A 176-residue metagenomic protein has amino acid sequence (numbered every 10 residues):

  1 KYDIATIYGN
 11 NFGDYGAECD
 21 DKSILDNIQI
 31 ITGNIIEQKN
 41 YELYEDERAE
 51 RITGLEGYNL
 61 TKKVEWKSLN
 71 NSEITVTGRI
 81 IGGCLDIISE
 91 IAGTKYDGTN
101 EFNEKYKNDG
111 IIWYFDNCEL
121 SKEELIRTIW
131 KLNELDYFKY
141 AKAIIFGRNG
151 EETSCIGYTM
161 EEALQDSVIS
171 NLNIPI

Functional and structural regions predicted by a protein language model:
Y2-D3, L172: Short, structured coil segments at secondary-structure junctions
A5-D86: Conserved anion/nucleotide-ligand pocket segment
Y8-N10, F115-D116, A143-N149: Short beta-strands and strand-loop turn motifs
T32, A92, Y96, V168-L172 (+1 more regions): Structural signal for hydrophobic packing residues in well-ordered secondary-structure cores of soluble enzyme domains
E73, I80, K105-K107, Y137-F138 (+1 more regions): Solvent-exposed alpha-helices and their adjacent loops that cap or buttress functional pockets in soluble metabolic
R79-L125: Oxyanion-binding "anion nests"
S121-I176: C-terminal active-site/capping subdomain that shapes the small-molecule cofactor and substrate pocket of enzyme
